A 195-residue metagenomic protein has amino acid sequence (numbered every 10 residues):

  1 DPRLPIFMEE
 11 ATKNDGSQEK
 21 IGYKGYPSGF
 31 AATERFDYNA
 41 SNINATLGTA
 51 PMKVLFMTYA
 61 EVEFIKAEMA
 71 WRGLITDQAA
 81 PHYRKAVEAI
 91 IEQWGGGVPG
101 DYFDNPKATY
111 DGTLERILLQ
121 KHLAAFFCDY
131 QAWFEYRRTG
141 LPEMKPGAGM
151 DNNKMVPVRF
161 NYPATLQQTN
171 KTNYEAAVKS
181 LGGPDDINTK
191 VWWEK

Functional and structural regions predicted by a protein language model:
E10-K195: Acidic/polar-rich alpha-helix caps and helix-coil junctions
